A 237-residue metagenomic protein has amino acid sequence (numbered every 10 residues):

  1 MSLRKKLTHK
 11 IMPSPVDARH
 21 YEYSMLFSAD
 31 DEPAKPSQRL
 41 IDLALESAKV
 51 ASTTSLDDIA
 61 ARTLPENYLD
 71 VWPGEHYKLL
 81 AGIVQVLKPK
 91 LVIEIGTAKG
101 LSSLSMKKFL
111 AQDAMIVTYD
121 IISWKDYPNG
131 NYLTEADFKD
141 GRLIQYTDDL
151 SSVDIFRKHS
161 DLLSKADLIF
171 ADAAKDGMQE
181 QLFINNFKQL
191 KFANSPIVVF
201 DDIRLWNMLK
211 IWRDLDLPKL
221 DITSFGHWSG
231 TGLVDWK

Functional and structural regions predicted by a protein language model:
M1-S52, D57: Membrane-proximal basic amphipathic "stem/tether" segments
K6, K10, L43, R62 (+2 more regions): Residues that form generic nucleotide/phosphate-binding pockets
Y23-K35, K49-D58, G96, L104 (+3 more regions): Short charge-dense sequence patches
A44-T63, N67-V71, I83: A glycine-rich, hydrophobic loop/mini-helix early in the fold
E66-V71, Y77-K237: S-adenosylmethionine/decaboxylated-SAM
